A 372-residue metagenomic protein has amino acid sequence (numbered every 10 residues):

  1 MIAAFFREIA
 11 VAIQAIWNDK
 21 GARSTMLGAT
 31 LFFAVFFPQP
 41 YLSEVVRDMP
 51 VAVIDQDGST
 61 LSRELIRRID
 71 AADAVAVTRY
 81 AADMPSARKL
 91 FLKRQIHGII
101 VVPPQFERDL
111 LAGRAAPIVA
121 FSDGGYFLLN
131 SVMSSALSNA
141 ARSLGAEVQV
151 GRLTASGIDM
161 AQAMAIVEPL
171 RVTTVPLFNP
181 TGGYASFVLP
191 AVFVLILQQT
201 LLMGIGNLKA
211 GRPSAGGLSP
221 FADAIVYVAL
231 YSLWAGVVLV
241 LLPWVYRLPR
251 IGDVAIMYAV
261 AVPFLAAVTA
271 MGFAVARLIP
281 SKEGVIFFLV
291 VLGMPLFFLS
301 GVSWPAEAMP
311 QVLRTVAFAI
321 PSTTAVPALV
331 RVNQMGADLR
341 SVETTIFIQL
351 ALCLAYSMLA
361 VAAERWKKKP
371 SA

Functional and structural regions predicted by a protein language model:
M1-A12, R79, M164, L177 (+8 more regions): Juxtamembrane loop-helix boundary motifs flanking transmembrane segments in multi-pass membrane proteins
M1-Y184: Extracytoplasmic/periplasmic domains immediately adjacent to an N-terminal transmembrane anchor in multi-pass membrane
I2, F6-A10, S186, G217-I225 (+3 more regions): Alpha-helical membrane-protein architecture signal
L27-L31, V192-F193, A224, V228 (+7 more regions): Residue-level signature of the transmembrane alpha-helical core of multi-pass small-molecule transporters
F33, F37-Y41, Q199-N207, W234 (+6 more regions): Structural signal for membrane-spanning alpha-helices in multi-pass inner-membrane proteins, emphasizing helix cores
V35, V175-W244: Hydrophobic alpha-helical transmembrane segments of multi-pass membrane transport proteins
G58, K89, V240, P249-A372: Membrane-spanning alpha-helical segments of multipass transporters and channels
I100, S135, M203-L208, T269 (+2 more regions): Short helix-terminus and kink motifs of transmembrane alpha helices, predominantly at the cytoplasmic interface
